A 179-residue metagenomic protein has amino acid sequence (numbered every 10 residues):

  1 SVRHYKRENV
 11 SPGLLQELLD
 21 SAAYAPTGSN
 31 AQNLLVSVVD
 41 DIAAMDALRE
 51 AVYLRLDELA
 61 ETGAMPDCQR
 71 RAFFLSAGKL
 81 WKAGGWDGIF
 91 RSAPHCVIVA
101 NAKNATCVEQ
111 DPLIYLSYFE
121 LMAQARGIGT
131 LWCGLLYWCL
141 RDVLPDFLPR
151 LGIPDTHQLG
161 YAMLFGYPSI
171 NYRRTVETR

Functional and structural regions predicted by a protein language model:
S1-R179: Acidic, surface-exposed loops and disordered segments
